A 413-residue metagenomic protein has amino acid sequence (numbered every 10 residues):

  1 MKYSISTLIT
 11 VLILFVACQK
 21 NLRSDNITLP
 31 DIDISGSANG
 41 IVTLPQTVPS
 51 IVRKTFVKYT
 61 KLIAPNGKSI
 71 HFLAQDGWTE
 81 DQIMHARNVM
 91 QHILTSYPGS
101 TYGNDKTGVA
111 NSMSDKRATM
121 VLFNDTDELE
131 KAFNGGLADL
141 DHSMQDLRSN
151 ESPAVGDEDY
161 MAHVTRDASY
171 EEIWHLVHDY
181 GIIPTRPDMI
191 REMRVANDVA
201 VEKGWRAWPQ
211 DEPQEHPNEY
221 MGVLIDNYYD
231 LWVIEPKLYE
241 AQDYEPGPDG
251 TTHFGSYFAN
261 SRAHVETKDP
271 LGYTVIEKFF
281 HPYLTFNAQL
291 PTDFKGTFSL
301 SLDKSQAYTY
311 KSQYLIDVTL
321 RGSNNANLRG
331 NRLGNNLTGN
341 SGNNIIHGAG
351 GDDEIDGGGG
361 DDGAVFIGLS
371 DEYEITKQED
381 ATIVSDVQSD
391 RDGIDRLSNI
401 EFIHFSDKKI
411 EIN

Functional and structural regions predicted by a protein language model:
Y3, L8-V11, F15-S35: Bacterial Sec-dependent N-terminal signal peptides
R23-A64, G250: N-terminal low-complexity, Pro/Thr/Ser-rich intrinsically disordered segments that act as propeptides or flexible
K54-K58, G67-A207: Acidic/His-rich structured neighborhood in mature extracellular/periplasmic domains
A74-G77, R206-P213, A259-A263: Active-site rim elements
I93-P98, I173, V177-G181, I225-V233 (+2 more regions): Sec/Tat-exported extracytoplasmic proteins
G181-H253: Post-HExxH zinc-binding segment in Zn-dependent metallohydrolases
I225-S323, N327-R329, T338, H347 (+1 more regions): Pan-zinc metallopeptidase signature
S301-V365, D371-E374, D380-R391, I403 (+1 more regions): Glycine- and aspartate-rich repeat motifs characteristic of hemolysin/RTX-like Ca2+-binding segments in secreted
